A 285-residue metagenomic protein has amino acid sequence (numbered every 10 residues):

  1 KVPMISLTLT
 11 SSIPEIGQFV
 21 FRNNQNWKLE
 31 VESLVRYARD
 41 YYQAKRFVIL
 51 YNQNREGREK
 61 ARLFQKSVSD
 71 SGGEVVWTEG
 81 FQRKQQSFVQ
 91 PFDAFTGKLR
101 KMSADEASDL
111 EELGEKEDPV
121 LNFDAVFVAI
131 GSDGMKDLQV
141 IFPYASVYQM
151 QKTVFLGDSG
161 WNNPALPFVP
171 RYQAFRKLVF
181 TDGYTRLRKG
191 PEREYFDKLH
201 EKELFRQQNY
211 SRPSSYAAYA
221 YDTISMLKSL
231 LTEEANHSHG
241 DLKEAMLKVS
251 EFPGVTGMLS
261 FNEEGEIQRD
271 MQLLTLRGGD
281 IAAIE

Functional and structural regions predicted by a protein language model:
K1-E285: Extracytosolic ligand-binding ectodomains
